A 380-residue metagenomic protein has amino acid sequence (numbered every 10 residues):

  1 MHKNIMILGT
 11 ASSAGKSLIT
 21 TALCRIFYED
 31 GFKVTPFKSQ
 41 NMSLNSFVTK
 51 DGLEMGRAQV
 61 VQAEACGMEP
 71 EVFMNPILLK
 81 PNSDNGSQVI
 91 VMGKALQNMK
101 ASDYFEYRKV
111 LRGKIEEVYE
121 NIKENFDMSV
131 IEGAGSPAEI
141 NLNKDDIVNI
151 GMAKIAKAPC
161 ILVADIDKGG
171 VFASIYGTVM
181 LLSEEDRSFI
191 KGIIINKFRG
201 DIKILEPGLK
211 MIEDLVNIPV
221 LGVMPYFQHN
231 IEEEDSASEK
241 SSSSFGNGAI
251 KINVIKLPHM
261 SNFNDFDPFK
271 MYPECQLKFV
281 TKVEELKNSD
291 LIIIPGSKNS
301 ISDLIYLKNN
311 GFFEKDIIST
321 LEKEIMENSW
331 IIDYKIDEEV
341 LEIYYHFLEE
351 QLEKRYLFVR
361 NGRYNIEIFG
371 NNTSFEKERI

Functional and structural regions predicted by a protein language model:
M1-I380: Flexible phosphate-sensing "switch/lid" loops adjacent to ATP/NTP-binding sites across phosphate-transfer
